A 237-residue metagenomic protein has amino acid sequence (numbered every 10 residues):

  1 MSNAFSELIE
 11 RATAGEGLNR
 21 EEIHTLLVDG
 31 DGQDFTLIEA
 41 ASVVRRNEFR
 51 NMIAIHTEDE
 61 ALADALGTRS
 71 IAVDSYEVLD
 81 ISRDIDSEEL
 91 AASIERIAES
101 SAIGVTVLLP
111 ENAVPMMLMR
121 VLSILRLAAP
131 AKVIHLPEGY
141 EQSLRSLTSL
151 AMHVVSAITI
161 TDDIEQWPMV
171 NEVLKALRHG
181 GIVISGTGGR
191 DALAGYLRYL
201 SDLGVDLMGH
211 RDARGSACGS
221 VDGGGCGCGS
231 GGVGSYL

Functional and structural regions predicted by a protein language model:
M1-G32, A92-L237: Auxiliary Fe-S-binding modules of radical SAM enzymes
G17-L18, E22-A65: N-terminal [4Fe-4S]-dependent radical SAM core
V43-R45, S70, T148-L150: Short, flexible, solvent-exposed loop/turn segments with mixed acidic/basic and small polar residues
R45, F49, I53-T57, V73-V78 (+2 more regions): Mobile, glycine- and charge-enriched loop segments and immediately flanking short secondary-structure elements within
T57-A92, R96, S101-N112: Core AdoMet radical
